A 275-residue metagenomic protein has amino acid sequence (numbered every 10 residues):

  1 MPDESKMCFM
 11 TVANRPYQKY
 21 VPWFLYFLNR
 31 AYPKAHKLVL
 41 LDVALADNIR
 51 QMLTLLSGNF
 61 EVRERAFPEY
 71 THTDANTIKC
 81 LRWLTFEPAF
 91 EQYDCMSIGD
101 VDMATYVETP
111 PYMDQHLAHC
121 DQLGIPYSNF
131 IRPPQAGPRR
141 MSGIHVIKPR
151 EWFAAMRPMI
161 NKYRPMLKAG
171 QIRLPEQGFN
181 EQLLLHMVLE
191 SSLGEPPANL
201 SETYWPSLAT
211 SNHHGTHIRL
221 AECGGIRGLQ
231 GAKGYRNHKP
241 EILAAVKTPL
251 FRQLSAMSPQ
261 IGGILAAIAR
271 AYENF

Functional and structural regions predicted by a protein language model:
M1-Y70, E91, E273-N274: N-terminal anchoring/stem segment of glycosyltransferases
M10-R15, L40-V43, N76, I98-V101 (+1 more regions): Short His-Asn-centered micro-motif
R15-Q18, A104, W152: Short acidic, S/G/P-rich loop/turn micro-motifs used as interaction or catalytic elements
P68-A75, F130-P134: A short glycine/serine-rich beta->alpha loop
N76-W83, G178-L183: Conserved glycosyltransferase catalytic-site signature
I78-Y127: GT-A fold catalytic core of metal-dependent nucleotide-sugar glycosyltransferases, centered on the diacidic
D121-K148: Short beta-strand-to-loop element that shapes/binds the nucleotide-sugar donor at the catalytic cleft/hinge
I144, R150-I264: Catalytic core and acceptor-binding pocket of nucleotide-sugar-dependent glycosyltransferases
